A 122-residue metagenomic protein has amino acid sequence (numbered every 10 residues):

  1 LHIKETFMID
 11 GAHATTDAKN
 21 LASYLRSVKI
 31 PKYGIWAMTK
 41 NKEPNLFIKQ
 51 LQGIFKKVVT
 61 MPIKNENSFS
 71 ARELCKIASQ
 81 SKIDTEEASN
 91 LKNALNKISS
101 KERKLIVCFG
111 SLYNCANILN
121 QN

Functional and structural regions predicted by a protein language model:
L1-K57: Nucleotide phosphate-binding/pyrophosphate-handling subdomain across enzymes that bind or process nucleotide phosphates
T6-F7, I48-L105: C-terminal helical cap/extension that packs against the catalytic core of soluble nucleotide-cofactor enzymes
A18-K19, N45-F47, S70-A71, N117-N120: Short glycine-/acidic-enriched loop or helix-start segments at secondary-structure transitions that form or flank
A22, I35-W36, C75, L95 (+1 more regions): Generic hydrophobic alpha-helical scaffold/packing signal
L25, A78, N122: Active-site catalytic pocket residues across diverse enzymes, especially alpha/beta-hydrolases
C108: Solvent-exposed interhelical
S111: Active-site-proximal loop/hinge segments that shape catalytic or ion-binding/gating pockets
